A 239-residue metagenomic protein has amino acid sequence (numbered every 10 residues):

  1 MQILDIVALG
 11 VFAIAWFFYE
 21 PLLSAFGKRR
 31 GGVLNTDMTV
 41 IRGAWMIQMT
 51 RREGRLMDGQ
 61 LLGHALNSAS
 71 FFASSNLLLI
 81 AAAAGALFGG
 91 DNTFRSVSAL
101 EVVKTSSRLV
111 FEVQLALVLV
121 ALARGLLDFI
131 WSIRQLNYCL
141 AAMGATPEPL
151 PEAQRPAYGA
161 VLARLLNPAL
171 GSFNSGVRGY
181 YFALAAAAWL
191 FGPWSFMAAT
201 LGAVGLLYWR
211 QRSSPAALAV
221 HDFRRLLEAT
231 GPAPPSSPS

Functional and structural regions predicted by a protein language model:
M1-G10, V102-V118, P193-A198: Hydrophobic alpha-helical transmembrane segments
D5-V33, F72-A84, L115-N137, Y181: Hydrophobic alpha-helical membrane-embedded segments
L23-L62: Membrane-interface amphipathic/juxtamembrane segments adjacent to transmembrane helices
D58-G85, F111, P168-M197: Transmembrane alpha-helical segments and their cytosolic interface motifs in multi-pass membrane proteins
L79-K104, W189-A199, A203-Y208: Juxtamembrane "helix exit" motif at the C-terminal ends of alpha-helical transmembrane segments in multi-pass membrane
T93-E148: Membrane-proximal helix-loop-helix units in multi-pass membrane proteins
R124-W189: Alpha-helical transmembrane segments of helical membrane proteins, especially in multi-pass transport, channel
G144-A163, N167, R210-S239: Cytosolic/matrix-facing juxtamembrane and C-terminal tails of multi-pass cellular membrane proteins
